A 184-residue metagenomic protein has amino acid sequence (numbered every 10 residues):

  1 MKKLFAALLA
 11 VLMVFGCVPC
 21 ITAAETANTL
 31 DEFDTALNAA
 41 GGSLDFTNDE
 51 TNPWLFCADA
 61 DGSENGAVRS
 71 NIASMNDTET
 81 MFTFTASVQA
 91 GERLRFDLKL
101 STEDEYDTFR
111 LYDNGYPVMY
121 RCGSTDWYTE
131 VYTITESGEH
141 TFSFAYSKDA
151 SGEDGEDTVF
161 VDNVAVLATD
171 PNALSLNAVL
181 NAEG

Functional and structural regions predicted by a protein language model:
M1-L8: Positively charged n-region of N-terminal signal peptides that target proteins for export
F15-A27: Sec-dependent signal peptide cleavage junction
N28-V68, L180-G184: Extracellular glycan-recognition surfaces and repeat-rich motifs
G66-S87, D126-V131: Short beta-strands within extracellular/lumenal beta-sheet-rich domains
A86, E92-L100, E139-D149: Extracellular beta-strand-rich recognition modules
D104-L111, G155: Beta-strand acidic-aromatic groove motif in beta-rich domains, primarily in extracellular
D113-G138, D149-S151: Extracellular carbohydrate recognition and processing domains and analogous Trp-centered ligand-binding platforms
K148-A168: Extracellular carbohydrate recognition
